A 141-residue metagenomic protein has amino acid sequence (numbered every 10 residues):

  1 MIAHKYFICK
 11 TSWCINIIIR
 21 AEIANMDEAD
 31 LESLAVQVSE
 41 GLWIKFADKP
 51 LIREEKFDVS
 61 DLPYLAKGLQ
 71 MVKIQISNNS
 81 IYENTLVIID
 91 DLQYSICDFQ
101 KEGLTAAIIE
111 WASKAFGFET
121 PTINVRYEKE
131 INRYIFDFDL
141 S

Functional and structural regions predicted by a protein language model:
M1-S141: Accessory interaction regions appended to the cores of large information-processing enzymes
